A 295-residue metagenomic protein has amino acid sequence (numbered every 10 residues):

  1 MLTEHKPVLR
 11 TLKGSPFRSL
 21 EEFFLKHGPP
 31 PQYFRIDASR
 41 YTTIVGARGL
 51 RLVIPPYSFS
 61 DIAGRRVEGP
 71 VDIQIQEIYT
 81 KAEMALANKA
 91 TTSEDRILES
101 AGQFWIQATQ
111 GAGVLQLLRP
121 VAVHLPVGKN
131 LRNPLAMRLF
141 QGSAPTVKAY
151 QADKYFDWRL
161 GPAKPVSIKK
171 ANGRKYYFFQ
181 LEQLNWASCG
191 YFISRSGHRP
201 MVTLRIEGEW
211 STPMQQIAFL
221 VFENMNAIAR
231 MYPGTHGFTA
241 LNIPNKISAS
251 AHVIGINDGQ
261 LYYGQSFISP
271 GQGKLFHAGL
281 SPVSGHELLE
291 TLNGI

Functional and structural regions predicted by a protein language model:
L2-L50, Y57-P70, Q76-E83, N88-I295: Proteolytic cleavage junctions
